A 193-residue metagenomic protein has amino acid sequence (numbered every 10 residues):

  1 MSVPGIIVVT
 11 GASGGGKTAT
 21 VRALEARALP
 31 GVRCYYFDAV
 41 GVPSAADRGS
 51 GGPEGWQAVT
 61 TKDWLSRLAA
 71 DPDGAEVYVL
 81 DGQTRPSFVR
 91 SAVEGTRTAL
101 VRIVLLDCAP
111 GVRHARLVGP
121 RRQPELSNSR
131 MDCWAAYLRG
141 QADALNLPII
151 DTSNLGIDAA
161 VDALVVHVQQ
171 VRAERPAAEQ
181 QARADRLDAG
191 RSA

Functional and structural regions predicted by a protein language model:
S2-I6, A75-E76: Pre-Walker A (Motif I) flank of P-loop NTPase domains
V9: Hydrophobic anchor at the beta1->P-loop junction of P-loop NTPases
S13: The conserved Walker
T18: Walker A/P-loop
V21-L68: Conserved substrate/cofactor phosphate-moiety recognition/catalytic segment in nucleotide-dependent phosphotransferases
W56-T98: Glycine-rich phosphate-binding loop used to anchor ATP phosphates in small-molecule kinases, encompassing both
T98-V118: Conserved phosphate-donor/acceptor-positioning beta-strand/loop module used by diverse small-molecule
Q123-A163: Small-molecule kinase domains that catalyze NTP-dependent phosphoryl transfer to phosphate-bearing small molecules
